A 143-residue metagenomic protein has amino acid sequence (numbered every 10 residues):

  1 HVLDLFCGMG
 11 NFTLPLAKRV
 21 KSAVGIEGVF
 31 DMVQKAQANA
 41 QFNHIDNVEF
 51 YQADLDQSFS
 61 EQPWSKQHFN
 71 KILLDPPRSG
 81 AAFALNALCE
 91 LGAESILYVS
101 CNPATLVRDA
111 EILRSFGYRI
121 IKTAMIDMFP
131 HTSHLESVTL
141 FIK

Functional and structural regions predicted by a protein language model:
H1-K143: Rossmann-like S-adenosyl-L-methionine
